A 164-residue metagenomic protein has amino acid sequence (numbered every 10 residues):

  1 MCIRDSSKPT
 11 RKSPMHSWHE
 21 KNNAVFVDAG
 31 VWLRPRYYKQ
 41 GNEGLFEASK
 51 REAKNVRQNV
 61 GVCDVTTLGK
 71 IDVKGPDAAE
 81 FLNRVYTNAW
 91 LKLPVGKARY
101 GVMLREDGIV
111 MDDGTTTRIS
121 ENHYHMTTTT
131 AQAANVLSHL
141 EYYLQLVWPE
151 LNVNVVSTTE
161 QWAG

Functional and structural regions predicted by a protein language model:
R4-G164: Glycine/proline-enriched, intrinsically flexible loops and inter-domain linkers
